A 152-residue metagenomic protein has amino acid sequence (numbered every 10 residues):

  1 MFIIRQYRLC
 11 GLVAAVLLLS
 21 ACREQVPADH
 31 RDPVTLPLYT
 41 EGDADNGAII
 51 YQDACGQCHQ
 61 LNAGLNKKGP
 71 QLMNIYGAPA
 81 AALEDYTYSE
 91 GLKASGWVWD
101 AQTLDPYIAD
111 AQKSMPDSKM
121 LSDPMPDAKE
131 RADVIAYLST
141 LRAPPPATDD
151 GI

Functional and structural regions predicted by a protein language model:
F2-G11: Bacterial N-terminal signal peptides that target proteins for export
L18-A21: C-terminal motif of bacterial Sec signal peptides marking the signal peptidase cleavage site
R23-I50, G151: Electrostatic cytochrome c docking/interface patches
A28, G64-L65: Short, non-ligating residues that shape and space the ligands of small metal-coordination modules and catalytic
Y39-G64, Q71-L72, Y76: Sequence/structural segment immediately N-terminal to covalent heme-attachment motifs in c-type and related
P70-Q71, S118: Extracytoplasmic/periplasmic beta-strand context in beta-sandwich domains, especially the cupredoxin/COX2 CuA-binding
E84-Q102: Short Fe-S-cluster ligation motifs
D100-D150: C-terminal capping alpha-helices of c-type cytochrome domains
